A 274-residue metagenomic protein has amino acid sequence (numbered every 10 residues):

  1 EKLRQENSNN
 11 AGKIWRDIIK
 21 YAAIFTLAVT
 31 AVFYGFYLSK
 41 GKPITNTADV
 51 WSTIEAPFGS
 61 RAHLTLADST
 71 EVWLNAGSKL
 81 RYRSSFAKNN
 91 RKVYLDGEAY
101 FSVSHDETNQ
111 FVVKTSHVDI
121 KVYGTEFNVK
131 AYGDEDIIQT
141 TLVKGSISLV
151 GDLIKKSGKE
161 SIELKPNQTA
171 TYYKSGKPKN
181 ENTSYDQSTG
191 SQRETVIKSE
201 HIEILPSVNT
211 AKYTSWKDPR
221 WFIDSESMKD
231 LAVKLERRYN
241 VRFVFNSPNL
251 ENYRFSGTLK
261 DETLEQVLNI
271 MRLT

Functional and structural regions predicted by a protein language model:
E1-K2: A short, acidic loop/turn at secondary-structure junctions
N7, K13-A23, V29-T274: A residue-level detector for the "anchor" residue at the start of short, highly conserved motifs
